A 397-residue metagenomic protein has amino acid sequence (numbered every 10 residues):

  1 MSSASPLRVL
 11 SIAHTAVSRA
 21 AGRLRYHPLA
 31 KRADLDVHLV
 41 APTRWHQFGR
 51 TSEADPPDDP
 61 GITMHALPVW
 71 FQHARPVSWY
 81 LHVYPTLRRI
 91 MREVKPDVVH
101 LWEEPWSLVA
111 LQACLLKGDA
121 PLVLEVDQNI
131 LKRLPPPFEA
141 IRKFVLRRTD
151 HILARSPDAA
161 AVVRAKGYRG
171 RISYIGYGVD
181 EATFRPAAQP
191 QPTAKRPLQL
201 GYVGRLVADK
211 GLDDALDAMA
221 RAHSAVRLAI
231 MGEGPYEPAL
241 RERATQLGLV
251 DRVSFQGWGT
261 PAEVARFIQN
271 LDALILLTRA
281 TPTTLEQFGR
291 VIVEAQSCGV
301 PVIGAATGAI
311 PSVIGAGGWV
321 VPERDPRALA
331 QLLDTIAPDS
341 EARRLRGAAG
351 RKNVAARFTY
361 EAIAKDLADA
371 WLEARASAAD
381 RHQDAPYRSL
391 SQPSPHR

Functional and structural regions predicted by a protein language model:
M1-P68, A120, H396-R397: N-terminal subdomain of nucleotide-sugar transferases
L10, P192-R221, A229: Conserved donor-binding/catalytic core segment of Leloir-type glycosyltransferases
T15-S18, E104-L108, A120-F138, R148-H151: A short, histidine- and acid-enriched strand-loop-helix "catalytic/donor-clamping" loop that lines the nucleotide-sugar
A41, L131, E139-A187, K195 (+1 more regions): Donor nucleotide-sugar binding/catalytic pocket of nucleotide-sugar-dependent glycosyltransferases
A113, A316-R327, T335-E341: Conserved acidic donor-binding segment of nucleotide-sugar-dependent glycosyltransferases
R241-A262, A273: Nucleotide-activated donor-binding/catalytic signature segment of Leloir-type glycosyltransferases, i.e., the conserved
Q269-L285, V300: Acidic donor-binding loop of glycosyltransferase active sites
T284, I292-S297, P301-G304: Short hydrophobic beta-strand element within catalytic cores of glycosyltransferases and related nucleotide-activated
